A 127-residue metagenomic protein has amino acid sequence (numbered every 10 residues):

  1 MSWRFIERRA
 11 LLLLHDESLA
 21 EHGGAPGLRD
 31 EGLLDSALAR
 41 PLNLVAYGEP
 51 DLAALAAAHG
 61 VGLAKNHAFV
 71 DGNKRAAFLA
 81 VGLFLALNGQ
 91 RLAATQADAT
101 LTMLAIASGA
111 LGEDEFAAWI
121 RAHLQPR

Functional and structural regions predicted by a protein language model:
M1-R127: FIC/Doc superfamily catalytic core
